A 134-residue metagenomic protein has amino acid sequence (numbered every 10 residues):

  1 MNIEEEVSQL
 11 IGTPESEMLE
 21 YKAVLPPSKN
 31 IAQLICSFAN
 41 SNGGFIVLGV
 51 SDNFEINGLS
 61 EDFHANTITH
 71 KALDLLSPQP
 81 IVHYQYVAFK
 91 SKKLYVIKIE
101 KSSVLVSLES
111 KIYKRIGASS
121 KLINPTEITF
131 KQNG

Functional and structural regions predicted by a protein language model:
M1-G134: Conserved N-terminal catalytic/coupling substructures associated with nucleotide/phosphate chemistry
